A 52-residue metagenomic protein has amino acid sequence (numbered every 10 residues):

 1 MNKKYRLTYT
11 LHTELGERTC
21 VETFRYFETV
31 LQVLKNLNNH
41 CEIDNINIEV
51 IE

Functional and structural regions predicted by a protein language model:
M1, Q32, I48-E49: Generic detector of bulky aromatic hydrophobic side chains
M1-R18: Short aromatic-glycine-(Arg/Gly/Cys) micro-motifs in beta-strand/loop hairpins
L11-T13, Y26, E52: Non-catalytic surface loops within mature trypsin-like serine protease
L15-E28: A short, exposed loop/beta-hairpin motif centered on an aromatic-Gly-Thr core
E28-N36: Low-complexity, intrinsically disordered Gly/Pro/Thr-rich segments
N36-E52: Short, mixed-charge low-complexity intrinsically disordered segments
